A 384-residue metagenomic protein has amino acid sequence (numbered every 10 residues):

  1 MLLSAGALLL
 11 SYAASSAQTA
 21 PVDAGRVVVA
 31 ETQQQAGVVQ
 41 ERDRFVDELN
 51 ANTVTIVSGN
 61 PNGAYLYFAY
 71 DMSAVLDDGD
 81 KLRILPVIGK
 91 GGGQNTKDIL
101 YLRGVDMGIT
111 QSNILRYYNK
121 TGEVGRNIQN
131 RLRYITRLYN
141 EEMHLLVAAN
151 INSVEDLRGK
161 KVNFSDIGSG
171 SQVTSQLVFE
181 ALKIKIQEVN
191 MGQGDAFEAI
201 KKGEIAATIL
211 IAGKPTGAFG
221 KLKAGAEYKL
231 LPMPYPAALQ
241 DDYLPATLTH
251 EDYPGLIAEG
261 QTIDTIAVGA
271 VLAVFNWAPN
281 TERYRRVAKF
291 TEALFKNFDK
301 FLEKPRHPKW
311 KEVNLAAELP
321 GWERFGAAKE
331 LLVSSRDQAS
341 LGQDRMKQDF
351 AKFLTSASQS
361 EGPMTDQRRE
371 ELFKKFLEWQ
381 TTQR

Functional and structural regions predicted by a protein language model:
L2-S11: Bacterial N-terminal signal peptides
A20-I56, N150-K161: Immediate post-signal peptide segment of exported/extracytoplasmic ligand-binding proteins
A30, D195, A212-A226, L230 (+2 more regions): An extracytoplasmic/periplasmic, membrane-proximal ligand-sensing/linker region
T53-L76, I84, N140-E198, K202: Bilobed "Venus flytrap"/periplasmic-binding protein-like clamshell domains and structurally analogous long
S73-A74, L85-R126, F197-A199, P215-K223: Pocket-flanking alpha-helical
L82, L100-I109, K161-V162, K202-L210 (+1 more regions): Alpha-to-beta junction loops
S112-N113, G122-E123, I184-E282: Pocket-lining segment of extracytoplasmic ligand-binding domains
I167-L177, A246-P320: Ligand-binding clefts/hinges and TM-proximal coupling segments of bilobed small-molecule sensing domains
